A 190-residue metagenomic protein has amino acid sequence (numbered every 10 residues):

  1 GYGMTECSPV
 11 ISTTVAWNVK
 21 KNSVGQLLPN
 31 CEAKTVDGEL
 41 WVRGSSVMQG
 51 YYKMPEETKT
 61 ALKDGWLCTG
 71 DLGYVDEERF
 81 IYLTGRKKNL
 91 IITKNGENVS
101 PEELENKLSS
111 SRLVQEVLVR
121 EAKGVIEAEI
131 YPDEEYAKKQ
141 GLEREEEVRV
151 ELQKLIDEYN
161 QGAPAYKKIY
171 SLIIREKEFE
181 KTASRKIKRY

Functional and structural regions predicted by a protein language model:
G1-C7, S45, Y51-Y52, A128: Adenylate-forming
G1-E6, G25-L27, V119-E121: Beta-strand->loop->alpha-helix junctions that form or flank phosphate-binding loops in nucleotide-handling enzymes
G1-V19, E32, V114-Q115: Gly/Ser/Thr-rich phosphate-binding loop
L27, C31-T93, N98, S110: Conserved ATP-binding/catalytic segment of the ANL
V47, F80-K107, E135-E146, A163-Y170: Adenylate-forming
L72, S110-E134: C-terminal boundary motif of the adenylate-forming
E116-L118, G124, D157-Y190: Conserved C-terminal "lid"/linker of ANL adenylate-forming enzymes
